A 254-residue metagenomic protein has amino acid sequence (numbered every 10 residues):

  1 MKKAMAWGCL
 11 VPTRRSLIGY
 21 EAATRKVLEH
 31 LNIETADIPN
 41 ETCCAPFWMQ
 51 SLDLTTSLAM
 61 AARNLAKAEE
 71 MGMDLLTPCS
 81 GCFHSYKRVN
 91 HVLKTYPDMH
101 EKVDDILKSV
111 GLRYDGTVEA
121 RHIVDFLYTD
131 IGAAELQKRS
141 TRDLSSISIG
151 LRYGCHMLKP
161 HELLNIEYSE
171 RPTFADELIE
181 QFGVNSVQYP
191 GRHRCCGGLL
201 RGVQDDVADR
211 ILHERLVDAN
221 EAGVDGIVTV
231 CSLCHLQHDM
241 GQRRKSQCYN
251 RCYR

Functional and structural regions predicted by a protein language model:
M1-R254: Iron-sulfur cluster-binding electron-transfer modules in prokaryotic oxidoreductases
